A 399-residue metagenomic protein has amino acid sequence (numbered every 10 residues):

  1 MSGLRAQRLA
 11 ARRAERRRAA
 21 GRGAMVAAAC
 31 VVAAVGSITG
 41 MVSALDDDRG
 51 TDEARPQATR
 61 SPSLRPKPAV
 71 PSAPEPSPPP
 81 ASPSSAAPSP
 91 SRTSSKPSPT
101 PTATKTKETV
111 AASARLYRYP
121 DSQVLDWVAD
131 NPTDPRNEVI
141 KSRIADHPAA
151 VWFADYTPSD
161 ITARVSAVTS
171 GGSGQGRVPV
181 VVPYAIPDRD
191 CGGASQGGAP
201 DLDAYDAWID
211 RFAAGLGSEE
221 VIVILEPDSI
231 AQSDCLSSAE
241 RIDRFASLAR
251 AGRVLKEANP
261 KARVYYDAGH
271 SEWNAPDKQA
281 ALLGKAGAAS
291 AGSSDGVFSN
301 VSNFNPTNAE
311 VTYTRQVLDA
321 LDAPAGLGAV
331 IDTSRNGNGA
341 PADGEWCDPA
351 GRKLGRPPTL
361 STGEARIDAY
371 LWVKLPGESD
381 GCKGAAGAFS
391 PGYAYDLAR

Functional and structural regions predicted by a protein language model:
M1-G23: Terminal targeting segments of Actinobacterial cell-envelope proteins
A27-I38: Hydrophobic membrane-insertion alpha-helices, especially the h-region of bacterial N-terminal signal peptides
A44-D134, A194: N-terminal low-complexity, Pro/Thr-rich disordered segments that flank secretion/membrane-targeting signals
T109-R211, G215, L375, S379 (+2 more regions): N-terminal carbohydrate-binding/catalytic regions of secreted carbohydrate-active enzymes
A112-P120, D126, A150-V151, P179-V181 (+5 more regions): Hydrophobic faces of well-ordered beta-strands that scaffold small-molecule active sites in alpha/beta enzyme cores
D126-I140, I144, A258, W273-G392: Surface-exposed substrate-engagement region within the catalytic domains of secreted or surface-exposed extracellular
P148-Y156, S195-P200, I230-R241, Y265-E272 (+1 more regions): Surface-exposed cleft-lining segments at the edges of enzyme active sites
A167-V264, L282, S293: Substrate-binding cleft of extracellular glycoside hydrolase catalytic domains
